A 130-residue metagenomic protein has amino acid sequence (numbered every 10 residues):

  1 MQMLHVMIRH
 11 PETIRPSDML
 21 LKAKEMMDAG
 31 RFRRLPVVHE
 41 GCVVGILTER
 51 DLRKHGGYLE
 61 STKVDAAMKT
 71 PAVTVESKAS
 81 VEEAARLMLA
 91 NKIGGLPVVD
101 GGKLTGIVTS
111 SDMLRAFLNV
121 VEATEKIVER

Functional and structural regions predicted by a protein language model:
M1-R130: Tandem CBS (Cystathionine beta-synthase) repeat/Bateman regulatory domains
